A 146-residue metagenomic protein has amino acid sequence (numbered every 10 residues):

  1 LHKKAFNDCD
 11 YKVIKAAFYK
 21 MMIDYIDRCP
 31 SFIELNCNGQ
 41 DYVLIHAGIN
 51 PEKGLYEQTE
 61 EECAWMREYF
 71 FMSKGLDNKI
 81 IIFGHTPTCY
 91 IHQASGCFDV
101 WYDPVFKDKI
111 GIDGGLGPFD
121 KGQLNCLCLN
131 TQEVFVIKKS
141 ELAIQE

Functional and structural regions predicted by a protein language model:
L1-G111, L116-G122: Acidic, His/Gly-enriched loop-helix segments that form or flank divalent-metal centers in metallo-dependent hydrolases
V105-E146: Binuclear metal-dependent phosphoesterase catalytic core
